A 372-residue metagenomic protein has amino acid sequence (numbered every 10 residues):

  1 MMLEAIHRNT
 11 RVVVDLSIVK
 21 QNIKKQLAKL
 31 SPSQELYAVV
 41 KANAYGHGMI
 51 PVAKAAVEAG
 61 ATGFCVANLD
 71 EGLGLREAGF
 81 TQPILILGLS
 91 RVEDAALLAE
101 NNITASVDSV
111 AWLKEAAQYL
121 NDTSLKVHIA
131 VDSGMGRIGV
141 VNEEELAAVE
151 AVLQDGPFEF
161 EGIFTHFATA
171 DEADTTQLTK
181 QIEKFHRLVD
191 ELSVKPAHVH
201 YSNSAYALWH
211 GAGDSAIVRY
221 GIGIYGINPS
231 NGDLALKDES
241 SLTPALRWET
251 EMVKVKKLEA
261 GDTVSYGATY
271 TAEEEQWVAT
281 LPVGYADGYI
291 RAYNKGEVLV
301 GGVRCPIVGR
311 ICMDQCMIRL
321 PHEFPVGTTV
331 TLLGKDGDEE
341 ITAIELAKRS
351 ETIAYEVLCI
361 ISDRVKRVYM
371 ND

Functional and structural regions predicted by a protein language model:
M2-L16, K20, E71, S90-V92 (+4 more regions): Active-site anion/phosphate-binding pocket segments in diverse small-molecule metabolic enzymes
L3-I6, T10-V14, I18-Q21, P32-H200: Active-site-proximal beta-alpha core segment in soluble small-molecule metabolic enzymes
K29: Conserved PLP-enzyme active-site core in the AAT-like
